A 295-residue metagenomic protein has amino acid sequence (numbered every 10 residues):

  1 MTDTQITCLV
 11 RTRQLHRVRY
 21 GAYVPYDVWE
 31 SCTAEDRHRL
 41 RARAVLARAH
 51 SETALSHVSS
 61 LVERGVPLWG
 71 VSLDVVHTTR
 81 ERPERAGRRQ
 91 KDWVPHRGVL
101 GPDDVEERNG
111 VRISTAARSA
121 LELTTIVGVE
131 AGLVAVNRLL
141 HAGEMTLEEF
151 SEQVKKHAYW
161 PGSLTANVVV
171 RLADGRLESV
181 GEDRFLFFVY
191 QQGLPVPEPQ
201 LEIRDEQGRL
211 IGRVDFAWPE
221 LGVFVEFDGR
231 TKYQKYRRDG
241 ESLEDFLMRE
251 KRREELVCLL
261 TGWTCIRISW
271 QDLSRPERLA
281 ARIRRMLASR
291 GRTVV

Functional and structural regions predicted by a protein language model:
M1, L140-V295: Surface segments flanking catalytic/ligand-binding clefts of nucleic-acid enzymes
M1-G162, A288-V295: Short gly/ser-rich loop at a beta-strand->alpha-helix junction or flexible surface loop bordering the NTP-binding
